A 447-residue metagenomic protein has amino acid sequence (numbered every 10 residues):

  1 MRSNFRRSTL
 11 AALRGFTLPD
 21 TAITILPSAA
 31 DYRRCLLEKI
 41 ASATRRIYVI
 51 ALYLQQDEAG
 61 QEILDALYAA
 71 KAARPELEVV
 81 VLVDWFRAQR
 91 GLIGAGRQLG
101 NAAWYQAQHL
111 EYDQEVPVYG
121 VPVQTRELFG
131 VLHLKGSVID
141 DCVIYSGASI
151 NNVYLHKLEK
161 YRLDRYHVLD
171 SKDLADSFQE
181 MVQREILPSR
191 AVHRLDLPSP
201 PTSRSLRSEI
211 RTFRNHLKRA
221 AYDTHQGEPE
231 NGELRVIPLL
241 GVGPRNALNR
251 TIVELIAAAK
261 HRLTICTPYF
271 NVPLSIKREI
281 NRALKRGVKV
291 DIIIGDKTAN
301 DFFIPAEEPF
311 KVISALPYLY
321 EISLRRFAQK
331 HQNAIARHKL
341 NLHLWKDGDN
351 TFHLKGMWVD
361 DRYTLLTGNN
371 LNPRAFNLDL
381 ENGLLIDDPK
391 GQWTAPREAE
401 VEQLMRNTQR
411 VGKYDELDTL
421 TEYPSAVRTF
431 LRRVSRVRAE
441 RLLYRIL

Functional and structural regions predicted by a protein language model:
R6, A11-S42, D57-A259, T298-K355 (+2 more regions): HKD-type phospholipase D/PLD-like phosphodiesterase module
R46, E76-V80, R262, K285-D291: Residues at the starts of beta-strands that form the adenosine-phosphate
V49-I50, L263-T267, H343-L344: Short catalytic-loop micro-motif centered on adjacent basic/acidic residues
A51, V83, T267, I294: Short beta-strand/turn micro-motifs composed of small residues that flank or help shape donor/cofactor-binding pockets
Y53-E58, C266-P273: Short, glycine-rich nucleotide/cofactor-binding loops
D65-A72, R278-R286: Short, surface-exposed basic-aromatic patches at helix termini and helix-loop junctions that form
I144-G147, I293, L365-G368: Beta-strand scaffold of nucleotide-dependent catalytic cores
A334-L447: Long, C-terminal catalytic modules of enzymes
